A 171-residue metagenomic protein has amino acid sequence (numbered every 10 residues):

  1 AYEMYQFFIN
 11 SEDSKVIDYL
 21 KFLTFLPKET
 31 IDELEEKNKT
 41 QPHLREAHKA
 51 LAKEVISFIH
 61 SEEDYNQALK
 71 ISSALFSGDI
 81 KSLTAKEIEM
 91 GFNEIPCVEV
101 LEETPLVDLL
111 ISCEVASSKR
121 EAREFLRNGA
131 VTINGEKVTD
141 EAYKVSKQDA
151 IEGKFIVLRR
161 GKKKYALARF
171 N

Functional and structural regions predicted by a protein language model:
A1-N171: Conserved nucleotide- and phosphate/pyrophosphate-binding catalytic cores in adenylate/nucleotidyl-handling enzymes
